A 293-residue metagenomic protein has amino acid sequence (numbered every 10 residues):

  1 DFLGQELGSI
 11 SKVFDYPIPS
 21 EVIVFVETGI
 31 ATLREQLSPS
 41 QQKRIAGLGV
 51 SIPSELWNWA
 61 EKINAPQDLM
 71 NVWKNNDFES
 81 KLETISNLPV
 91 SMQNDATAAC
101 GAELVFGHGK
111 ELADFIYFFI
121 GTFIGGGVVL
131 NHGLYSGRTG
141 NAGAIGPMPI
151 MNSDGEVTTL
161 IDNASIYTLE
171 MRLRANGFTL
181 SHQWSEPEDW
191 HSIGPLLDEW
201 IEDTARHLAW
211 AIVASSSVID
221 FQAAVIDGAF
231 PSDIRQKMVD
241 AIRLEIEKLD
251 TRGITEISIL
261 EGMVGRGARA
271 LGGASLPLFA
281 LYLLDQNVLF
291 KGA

Functional and structural regions predicted by a protein language model:
D1-G8, Y117-Y135: Gly/Thr-rich phosphate-binding beta-strand-loop-beta motif of the actin/hexokinase/Hsp70
D1-R44, S86, N152-A293: ATP-binding/phosphotransfer module of carbohydrate and carboxylate kinases, centering on a glycine-rich
E6-D114, K237-E247: Glycine-rich phosphate-binding loop and adjoining helix at the ATP-binding site of ATP-dependent phosphoryl-transfer
L7, N64, Y135-S136, G143: Generic structural signal for well-ordered beta-strand positions
S11, D68, T139-G140, A144 (+1 more regions): Short clusters of small/polar residues that mark proteolytic maturation junctions
I52-S54, G121-I124, L134, I145 (+1 more regions): Glycine-rich beta-alpha junction loops
E55-N58, T97-C100, G125-G126, Y135 (+2 more regions): Short, active-site-adjacent cap segments at secondary-structure transitions
D114-I116, G146, V225: Conserved beta-strand elements of the Class I
